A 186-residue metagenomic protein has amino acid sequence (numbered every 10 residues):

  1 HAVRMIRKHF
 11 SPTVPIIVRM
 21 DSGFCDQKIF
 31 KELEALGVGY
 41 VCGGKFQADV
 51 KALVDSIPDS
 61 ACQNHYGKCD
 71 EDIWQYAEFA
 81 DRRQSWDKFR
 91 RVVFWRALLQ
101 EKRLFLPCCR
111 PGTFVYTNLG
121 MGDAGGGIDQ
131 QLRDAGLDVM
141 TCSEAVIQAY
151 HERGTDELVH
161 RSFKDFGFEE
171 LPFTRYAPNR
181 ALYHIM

Functional and structural regions predicted by a protein language model:
H1-V18, S22-V38, K45, Y116-L119: Polybasic low-complexity intrinsically disordered regions
D26, Q47, R175-N179: Intrinsic-disorder/low-complexity, polar/charged segments
Q27-K28, A52, G126, Y183-H184: Short, solvent-exposed polar/charged micro-motifs at secondary-structure junctions
G39-S162: An anionic, glycine-rich sequence signature occurring as long contiguous blocks
E169-M186: Basic, amphipathic alpha-helical segments enriched in Lys/Arg and hydrophobic/aromatic residues
